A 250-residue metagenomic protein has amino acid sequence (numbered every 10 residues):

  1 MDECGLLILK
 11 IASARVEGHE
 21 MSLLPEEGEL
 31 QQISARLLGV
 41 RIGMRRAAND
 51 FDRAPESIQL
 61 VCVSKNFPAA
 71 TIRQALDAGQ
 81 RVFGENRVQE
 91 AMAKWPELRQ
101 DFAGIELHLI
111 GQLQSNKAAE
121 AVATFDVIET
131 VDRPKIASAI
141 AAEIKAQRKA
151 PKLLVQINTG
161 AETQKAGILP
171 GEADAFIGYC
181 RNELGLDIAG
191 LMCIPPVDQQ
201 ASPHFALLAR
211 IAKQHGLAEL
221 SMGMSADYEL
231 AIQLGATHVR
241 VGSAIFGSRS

Functional and structural regions predicted by a protein language model:
L9-E20: Short, Lys/Arg-enriched N-terminal segments with co-localized hydrophobic residues within the first ~10-30 amino acids
G18-E219, M224-A226, I232-L234, S248-R249: Conserved alpha/beta-domain cores
A236-S250: Gly/Pro- and small hydrophobic-enriched strand-loop and loop-to-helix capping segments that sit at the rims
